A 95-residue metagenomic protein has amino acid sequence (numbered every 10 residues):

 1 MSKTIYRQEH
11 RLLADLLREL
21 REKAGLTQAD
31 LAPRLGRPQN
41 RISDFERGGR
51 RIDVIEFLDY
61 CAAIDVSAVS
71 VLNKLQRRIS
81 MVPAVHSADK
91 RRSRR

Functional and structural regions predicted by a protein language model:
M1-K23: A short, Lys/Arg-rich alpha-helix, primarily the initiator
D15-R34, D59, R91-R94: Short basic helix-loop element that most often maps to the first helix and adjoining turn of HTH DNA-binding modules
A29, N40, V69: Key DNA-contact positions within bacterial/archaeal DNA-binding proteins
L35-R50: Recognition helix of helix-turn-helix/homeodomain-like DNA-binding domains that insert into the DNA major groove
G36, I55-V71: DNA major-groove recognition helix of helix-turn-helix/homeodomain DNA-binding modules
A62, S70-R95: Short, charged recognition helix plus adjacent turn of helix-turn-helix-like nucleic-acid-binding domains
